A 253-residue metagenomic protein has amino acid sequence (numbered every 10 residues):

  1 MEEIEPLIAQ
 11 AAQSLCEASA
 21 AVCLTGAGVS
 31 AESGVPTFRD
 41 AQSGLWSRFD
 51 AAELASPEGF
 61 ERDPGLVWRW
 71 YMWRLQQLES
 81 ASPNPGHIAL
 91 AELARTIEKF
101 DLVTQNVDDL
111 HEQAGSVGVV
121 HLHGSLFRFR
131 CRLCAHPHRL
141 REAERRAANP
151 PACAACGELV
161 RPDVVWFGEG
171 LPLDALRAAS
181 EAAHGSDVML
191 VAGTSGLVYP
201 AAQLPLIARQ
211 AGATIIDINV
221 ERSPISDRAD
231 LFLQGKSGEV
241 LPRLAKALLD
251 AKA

Functional and structural regions predicted by a protein language model:
M1-A253: Conserved catalytic core of sirtuin-type NAD+-dependent deacylases
